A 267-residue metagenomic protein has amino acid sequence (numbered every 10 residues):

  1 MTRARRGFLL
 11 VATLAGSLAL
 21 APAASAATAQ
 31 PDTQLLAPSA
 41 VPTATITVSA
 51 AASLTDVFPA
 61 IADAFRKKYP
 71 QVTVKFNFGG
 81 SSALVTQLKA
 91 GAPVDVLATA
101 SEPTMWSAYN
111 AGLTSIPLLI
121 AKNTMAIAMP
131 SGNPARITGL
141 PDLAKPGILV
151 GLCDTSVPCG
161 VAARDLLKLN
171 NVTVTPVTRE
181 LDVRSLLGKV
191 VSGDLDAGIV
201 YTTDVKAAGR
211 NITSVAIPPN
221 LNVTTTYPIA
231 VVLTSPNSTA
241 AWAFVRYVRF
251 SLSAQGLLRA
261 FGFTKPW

Functional and structural regions predicted by a protein language model:
M1-V11: Bacterial N-terminal signal peptides that target proteins for export
R3, A21-K68, T73, N77 (+5 more regions): Exported/periplasmic ABC-transporter solute-binding proteins
V11-A21: Bacterial N-terminal signal peptides
